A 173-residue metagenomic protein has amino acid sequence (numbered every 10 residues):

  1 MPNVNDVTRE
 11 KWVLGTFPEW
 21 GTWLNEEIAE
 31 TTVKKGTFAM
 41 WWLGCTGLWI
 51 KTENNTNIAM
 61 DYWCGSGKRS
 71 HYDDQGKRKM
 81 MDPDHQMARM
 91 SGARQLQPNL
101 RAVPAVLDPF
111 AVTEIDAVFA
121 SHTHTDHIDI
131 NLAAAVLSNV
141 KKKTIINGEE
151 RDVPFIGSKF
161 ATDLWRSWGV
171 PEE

Functional and structural regions predicted by a protein language model:
N3-K35, K141, N147-E173: Metallo-beta-lactamase
P18-E19, P104-A105, H124: Short hydrophobic/aromatic-rich motifs at helix boundaries and adjacent loops
L24-V33, E53-F119, N131-A135, K142: Pre-active-site segment of Zn-dependent metallo-hydrolases
M40-G44: A short catalytic or substrate-binding loop motif that flags glycine-/basic-rich loops and adjacent residues that bind
T46, G65-G67, T123-I128, T162-W165: Active-site environment of divalent metal-dependent phosphoester hydrolases
G47-T52: Short beta-strand scaffold segments in enzyme catalytic cores
M60, I128, G157: A conserved hydrophobic position in a structured secondary element of the catalytic/binding core that shapes
N131-V136, L164, W168: A short acidic, amphipathic alpha-helical/loop segment
